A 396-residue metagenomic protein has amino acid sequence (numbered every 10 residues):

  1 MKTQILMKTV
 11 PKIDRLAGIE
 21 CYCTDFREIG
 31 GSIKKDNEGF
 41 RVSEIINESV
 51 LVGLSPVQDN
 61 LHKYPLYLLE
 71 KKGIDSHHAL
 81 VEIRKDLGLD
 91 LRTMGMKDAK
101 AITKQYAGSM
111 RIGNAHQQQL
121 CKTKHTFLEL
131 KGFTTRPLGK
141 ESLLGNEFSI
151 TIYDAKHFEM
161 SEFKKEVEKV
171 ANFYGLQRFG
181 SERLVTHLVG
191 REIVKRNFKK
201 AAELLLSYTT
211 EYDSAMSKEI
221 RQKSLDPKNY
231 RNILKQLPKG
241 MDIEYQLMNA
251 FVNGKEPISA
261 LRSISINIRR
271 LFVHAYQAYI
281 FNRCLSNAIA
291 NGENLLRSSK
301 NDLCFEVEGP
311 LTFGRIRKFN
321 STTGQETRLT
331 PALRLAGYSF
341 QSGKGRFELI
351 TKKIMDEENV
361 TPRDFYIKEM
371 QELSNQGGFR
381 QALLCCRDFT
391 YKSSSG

Functional and structural regions predicted by a protein language model:
K2-Y64, L68-H77, E82-G396: Extended, charged/glycine-rich binding lobes that contact polyanionic ligands
